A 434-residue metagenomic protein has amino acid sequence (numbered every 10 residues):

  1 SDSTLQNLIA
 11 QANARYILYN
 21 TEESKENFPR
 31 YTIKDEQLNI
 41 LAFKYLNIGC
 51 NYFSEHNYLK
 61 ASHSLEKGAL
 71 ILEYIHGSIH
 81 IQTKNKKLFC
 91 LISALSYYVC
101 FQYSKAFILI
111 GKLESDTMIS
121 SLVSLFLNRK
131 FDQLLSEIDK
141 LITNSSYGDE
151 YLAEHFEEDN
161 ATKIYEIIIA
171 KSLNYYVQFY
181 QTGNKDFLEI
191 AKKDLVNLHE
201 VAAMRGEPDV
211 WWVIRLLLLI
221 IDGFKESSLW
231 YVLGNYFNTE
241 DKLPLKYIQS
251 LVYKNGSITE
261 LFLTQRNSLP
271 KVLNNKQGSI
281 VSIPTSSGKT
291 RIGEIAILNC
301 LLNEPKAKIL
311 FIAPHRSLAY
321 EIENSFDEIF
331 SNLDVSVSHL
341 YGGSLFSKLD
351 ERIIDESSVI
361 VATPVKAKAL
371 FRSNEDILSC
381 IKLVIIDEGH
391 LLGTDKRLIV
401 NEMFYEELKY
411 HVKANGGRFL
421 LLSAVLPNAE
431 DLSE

Functional and structural regions predicted by a protein language model:
S1-E434: N-terminal helicase ATP-binding lobe
